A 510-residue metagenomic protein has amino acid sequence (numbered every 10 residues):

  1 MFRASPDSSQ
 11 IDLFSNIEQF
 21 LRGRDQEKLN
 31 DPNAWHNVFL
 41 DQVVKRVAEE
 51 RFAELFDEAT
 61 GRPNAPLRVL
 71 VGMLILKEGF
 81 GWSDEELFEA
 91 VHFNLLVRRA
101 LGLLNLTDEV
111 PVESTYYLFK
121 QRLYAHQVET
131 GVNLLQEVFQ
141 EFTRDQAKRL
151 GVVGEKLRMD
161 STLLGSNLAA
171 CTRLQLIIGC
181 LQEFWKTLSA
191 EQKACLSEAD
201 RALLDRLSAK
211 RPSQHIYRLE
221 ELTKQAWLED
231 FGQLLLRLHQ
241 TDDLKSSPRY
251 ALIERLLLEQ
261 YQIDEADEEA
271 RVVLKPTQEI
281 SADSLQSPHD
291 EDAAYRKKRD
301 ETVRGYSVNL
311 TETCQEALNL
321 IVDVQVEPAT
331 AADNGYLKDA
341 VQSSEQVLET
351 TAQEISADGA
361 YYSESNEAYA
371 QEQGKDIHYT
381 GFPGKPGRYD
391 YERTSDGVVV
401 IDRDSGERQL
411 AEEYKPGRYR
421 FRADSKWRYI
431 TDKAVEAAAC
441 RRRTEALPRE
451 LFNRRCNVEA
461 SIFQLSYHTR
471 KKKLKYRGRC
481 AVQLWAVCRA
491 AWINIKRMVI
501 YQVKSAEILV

Functional and structural regions predicted by a protein language model:
M1-V43, F421-K426, V435-A438, I500-V510: Charged, often Cys/His-bearing segments associated with DNA-binding zinc-finger transcription factors
L29-G72, G79: Basic, short loop/linker segments at the boundary and entry of helix-turn-helix/winged-helix-like folds
R68-I75, A486, A490: Short amphipathic alpha-helical face segments that pack within enzyme cores and frequently flank/anchor catalytic
L76-G79, V347: Histidine kinase transmitter module recognition
E86, N105, E109, T115-V510: Anion-binding and metal-coordination hotspots
L87-A100, F142-T143: DNA-recognition alpha helix
L95-P111: Short, basic interhelical loop/turn and adjoining N-cap of the next helix at nucleic-acid- or acidic-partner-contacting
